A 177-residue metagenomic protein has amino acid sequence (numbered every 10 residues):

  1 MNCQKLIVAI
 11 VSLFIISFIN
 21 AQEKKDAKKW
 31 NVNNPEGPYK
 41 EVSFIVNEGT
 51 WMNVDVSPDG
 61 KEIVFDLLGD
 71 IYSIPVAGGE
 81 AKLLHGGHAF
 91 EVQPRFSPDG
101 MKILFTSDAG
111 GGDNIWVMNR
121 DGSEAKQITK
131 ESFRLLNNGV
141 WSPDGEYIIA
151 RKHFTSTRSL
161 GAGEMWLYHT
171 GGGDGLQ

Functional and structural regions predicted by a protein language model:
M1-K24: Bacterial Sec-dependent N-terminal signal peptides
Q22-D26, N47-E48, D66-Y72, H85-V92 (+4 more regions): A flexible loop/linker signature enriched in serine peptidases of the S9 family
Q22-S43, K61: Blade/loop signatures of beta-propeller domains
G37-Y39, G79, S123, G173: Residue-level signal for pocket-adjacent positions within structured domains
Y39-Y72: Beta-strand-rich domains and repeat architectures in extracellular enzymes and scaffolds, especially beta-propellers
D55-K61, P94-K102, G139-Y147: Blade-terminus and WD-like Trp-Asp/Gly-His loop motifs, strongest in beta-propeller folds
K61-I63, A81, E91: Post-signal-peptide, soluble extracytosolic/periplasmic N-terminal scaffold domains of envelope/secretory systems
V76: Short, conserved catalytic or interaction motifs in soluble domains
